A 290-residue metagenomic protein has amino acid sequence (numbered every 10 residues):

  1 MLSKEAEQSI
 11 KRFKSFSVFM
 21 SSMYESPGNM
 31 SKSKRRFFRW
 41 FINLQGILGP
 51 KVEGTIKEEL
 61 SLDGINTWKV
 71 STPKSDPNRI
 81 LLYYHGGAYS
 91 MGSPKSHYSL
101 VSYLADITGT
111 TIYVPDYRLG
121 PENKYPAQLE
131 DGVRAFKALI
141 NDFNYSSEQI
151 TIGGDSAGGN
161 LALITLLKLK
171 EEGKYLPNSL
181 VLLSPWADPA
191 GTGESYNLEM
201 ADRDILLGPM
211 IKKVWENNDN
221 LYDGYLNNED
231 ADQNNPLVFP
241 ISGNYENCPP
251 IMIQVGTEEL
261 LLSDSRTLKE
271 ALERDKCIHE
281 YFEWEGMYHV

Functional and structural regions predicted by a protein language model:
M1-S75, N227, D232: A glycine/proline-hinged amphipathic helix-loop "lid/cap" segment that gates access to hydrophobic ligand pockets
L62-W68, T72-V290: Alpha/beta-hydrolase superfamily serine-hydrolase fold, recognizing
